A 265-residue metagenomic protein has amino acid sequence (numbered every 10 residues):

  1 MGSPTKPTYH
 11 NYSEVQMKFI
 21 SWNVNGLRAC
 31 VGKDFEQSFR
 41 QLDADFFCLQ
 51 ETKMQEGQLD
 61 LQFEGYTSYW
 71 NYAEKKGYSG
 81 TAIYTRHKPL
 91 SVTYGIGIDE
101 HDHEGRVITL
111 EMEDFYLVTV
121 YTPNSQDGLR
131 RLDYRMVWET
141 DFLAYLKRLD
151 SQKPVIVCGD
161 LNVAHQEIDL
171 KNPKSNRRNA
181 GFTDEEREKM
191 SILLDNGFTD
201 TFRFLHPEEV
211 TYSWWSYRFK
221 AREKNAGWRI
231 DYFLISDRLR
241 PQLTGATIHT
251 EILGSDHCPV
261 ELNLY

Functional and structural regions predicted by a protein language model:
P4-F63, A73, Y78: N-terminal, active-site-proximal structural segment of metallo-dependent hydrolase catalytic domains
M17-N25, D114-Q126, C158: Active-site-proximal beta-strand elements of phosphoester/diester hydrolases
N23, F39-G57, L117, L146-E167 (+4 more regions): Active-site beta-strand/loop signature of hydrolases that rely on acidic residues for catalysis
K53, Q58-S125: Structured beta-strand-rich core segments of catalytic domains in phosphoester-bond hydrolases
T67, D141-A226, I230: Metal-dependent phosphoesterases centered on the DNase I-like endonuclease/exonuclease/phosphatase
K76-S91, E209, A221-P241: Conserved beta strand-loop-helix elements of the APE1-like EEP
R86, L110-E113, S236-D237, S255 (+1 more regions): Active-site beta-strand termini and strand-to-loop segments that position acidic
G97-I98, P123-E139, K174-R178: Surface-exposed cleft-lining segments at the edges of enzyme active sites
